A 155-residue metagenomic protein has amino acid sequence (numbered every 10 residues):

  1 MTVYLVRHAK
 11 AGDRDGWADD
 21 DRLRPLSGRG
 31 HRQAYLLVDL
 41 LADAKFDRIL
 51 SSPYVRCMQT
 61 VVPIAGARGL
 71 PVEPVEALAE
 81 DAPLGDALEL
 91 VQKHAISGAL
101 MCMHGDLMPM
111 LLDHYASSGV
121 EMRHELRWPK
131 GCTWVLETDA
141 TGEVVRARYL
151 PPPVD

Functional and structural regions predicted by a protein language model:
T2-A82, V120-E121, K130-G131: Active-site-proximal alpha-helix that buttresses catalytic centers in soluble enzyme cores
V3-Y4, A95-D106: Generic beta-sheet signal
A11, L107-M108: Short active-site segment of divalent metal-dependent hydrolases/proteases that encodes the spacing between
D43-K45, K93-S97: Glycine-rich phosphate-binding loop signature in dinucleotide/nucleotide-binding domains
T60-I64, A87, L111-L112: Hydrophobic packing residues within well-ordered alpha-helices of enzyme cores
A79-V91: Short alpha-helix plus adjacent loop in nuclease-associated cores
S118-R146: Domain-level recognition of soluble alpha/beta enzyme cores, biased toward histidine phosphatases/phosphomutases
A147-D155: Short, solvent-exposed aromatic-acidic interface loops
